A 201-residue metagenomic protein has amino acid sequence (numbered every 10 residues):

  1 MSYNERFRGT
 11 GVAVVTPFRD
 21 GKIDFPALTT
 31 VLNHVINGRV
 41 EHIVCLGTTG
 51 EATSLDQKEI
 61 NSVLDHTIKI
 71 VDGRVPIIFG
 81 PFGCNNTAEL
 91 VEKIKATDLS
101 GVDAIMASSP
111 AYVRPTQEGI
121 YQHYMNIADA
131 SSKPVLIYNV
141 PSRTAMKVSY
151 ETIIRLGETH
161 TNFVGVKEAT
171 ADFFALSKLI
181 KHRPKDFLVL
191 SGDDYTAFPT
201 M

Functional and structural regions predicted by a protein language model:
S2-K147, R155: Active-site beta->alpha loop and helix N-cap motifs at the rims of alpha/beta catalytic domains
D129-A130, R143-M201: Catalytic alpha/beta core domains of metabolic enzymes, predominantly
